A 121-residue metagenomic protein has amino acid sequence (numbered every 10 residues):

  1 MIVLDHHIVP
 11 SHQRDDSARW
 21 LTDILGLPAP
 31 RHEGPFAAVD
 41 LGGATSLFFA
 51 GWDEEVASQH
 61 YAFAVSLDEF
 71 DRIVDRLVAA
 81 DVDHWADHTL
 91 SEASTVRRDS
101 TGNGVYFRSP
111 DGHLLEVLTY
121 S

Functional and structural regions predicted by a protein language model:
M1-D15, Y61, S121: N-terminal beta-strand motif that seeds the catalytic metal site of vicinal oxygen chelate
M1-V3, E54-S58, R98-D99: Short glycine-enriched loop/turn motifs at secondary-structure junctions
H7, R98-S100, V117-S121: Short beta->alpha transition motifs characteristic of CBS
Q13-P28: Amphipathic alpha-helical segments
R14-D15, A62-L114: Vicinal oxygen chelate
L25-H32, V82-D87: Short secondary-structure junctions
L27-L67, R108, L115-T119: Conserved short beta-strand elements that form part of the metal-binding/catalytic scaffold of enzyme active sites
